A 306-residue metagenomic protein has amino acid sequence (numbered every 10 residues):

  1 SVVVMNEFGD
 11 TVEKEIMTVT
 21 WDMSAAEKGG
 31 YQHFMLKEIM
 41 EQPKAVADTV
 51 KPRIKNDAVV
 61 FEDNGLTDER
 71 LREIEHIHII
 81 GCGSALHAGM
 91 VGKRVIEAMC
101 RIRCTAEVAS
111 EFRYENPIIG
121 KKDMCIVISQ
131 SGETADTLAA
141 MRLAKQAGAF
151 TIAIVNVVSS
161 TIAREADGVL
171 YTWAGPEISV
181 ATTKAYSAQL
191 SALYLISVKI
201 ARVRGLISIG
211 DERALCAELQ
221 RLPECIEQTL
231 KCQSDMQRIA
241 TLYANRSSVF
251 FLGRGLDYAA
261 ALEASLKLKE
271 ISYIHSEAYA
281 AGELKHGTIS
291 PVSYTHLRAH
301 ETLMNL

Functional and structural regions predicted by a protein language model:
V2-G29, E38, Q189, L193-L195 (+2 more regions): Terminal amphipathic helices with adjacent charged low-complexity linkers/tails
V2-V3, T11-V12, L86-H87, D257-A259: Short, acidic Gly/Pro/Ser/Thr-rich loop/turn segments
E7, E107-A109, Y279-A281: Conserved beta-strand termini and adjacent loop/short-helix elements that scaffold enzyme active sites in alpha/beta
Q42-V46, V50-H78, G168-Y294: Active-site phosphate/pyrophosphate-binding segments
R72-R221, R298: Glycine-rich phosphate-binding loops that contact phosphosugars or nucleotide phosphates
T295-T302: Conserved small/polar residues in nucleotide/adenosyl-binding loops
